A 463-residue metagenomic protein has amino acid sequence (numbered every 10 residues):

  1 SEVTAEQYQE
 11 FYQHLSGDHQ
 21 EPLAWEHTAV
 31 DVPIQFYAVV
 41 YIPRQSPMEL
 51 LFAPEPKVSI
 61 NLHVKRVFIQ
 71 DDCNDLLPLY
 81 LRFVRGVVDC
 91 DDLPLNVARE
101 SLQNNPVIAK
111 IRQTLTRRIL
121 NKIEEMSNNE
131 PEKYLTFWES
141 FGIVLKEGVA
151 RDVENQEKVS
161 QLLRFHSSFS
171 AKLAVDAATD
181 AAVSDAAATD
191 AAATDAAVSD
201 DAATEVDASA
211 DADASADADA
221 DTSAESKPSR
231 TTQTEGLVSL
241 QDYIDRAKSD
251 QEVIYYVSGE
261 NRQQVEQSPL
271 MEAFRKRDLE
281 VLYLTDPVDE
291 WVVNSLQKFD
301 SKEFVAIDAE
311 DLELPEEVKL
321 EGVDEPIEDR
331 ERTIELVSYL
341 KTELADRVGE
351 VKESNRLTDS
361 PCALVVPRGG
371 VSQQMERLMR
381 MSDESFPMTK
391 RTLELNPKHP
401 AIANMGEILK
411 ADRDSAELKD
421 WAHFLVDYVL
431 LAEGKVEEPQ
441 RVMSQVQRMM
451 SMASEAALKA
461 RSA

Functional and structural regions predicted by a protein language model:
S1-A463: Conserved GHKL (Bergerat-fold) ATPase module
